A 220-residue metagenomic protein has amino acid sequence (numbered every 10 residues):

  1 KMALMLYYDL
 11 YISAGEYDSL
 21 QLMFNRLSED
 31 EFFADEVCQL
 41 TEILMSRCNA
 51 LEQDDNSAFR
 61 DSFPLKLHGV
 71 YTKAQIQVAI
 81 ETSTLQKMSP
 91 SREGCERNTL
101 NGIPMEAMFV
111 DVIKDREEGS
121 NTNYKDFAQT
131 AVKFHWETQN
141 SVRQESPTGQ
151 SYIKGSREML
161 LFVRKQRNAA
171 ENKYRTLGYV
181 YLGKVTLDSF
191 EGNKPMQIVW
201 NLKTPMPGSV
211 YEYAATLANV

Functional and structural regions predicted by a protein language model:
K1-F63: C-terminal helical accessory/scaffold domains
M2-M5, M23, M45, M88 (+4 more regions): Detector for methionine-enriched segments
L6-L10, N123, G178-V180: Intrinsically disordered, low-complexity N-terminal regions enriched in serine/proline/glycine with scattered basic
I12-E16, L22, E29, V37 (+9 more regions): Short linear sequence elements within intrinsically disordered, low-complexity coil regions
K66-G178: Acidic, glycine-rich low-complexity segments with interspersed aromatic residues
E171-V220: Compact mixed alphabeta submodule
